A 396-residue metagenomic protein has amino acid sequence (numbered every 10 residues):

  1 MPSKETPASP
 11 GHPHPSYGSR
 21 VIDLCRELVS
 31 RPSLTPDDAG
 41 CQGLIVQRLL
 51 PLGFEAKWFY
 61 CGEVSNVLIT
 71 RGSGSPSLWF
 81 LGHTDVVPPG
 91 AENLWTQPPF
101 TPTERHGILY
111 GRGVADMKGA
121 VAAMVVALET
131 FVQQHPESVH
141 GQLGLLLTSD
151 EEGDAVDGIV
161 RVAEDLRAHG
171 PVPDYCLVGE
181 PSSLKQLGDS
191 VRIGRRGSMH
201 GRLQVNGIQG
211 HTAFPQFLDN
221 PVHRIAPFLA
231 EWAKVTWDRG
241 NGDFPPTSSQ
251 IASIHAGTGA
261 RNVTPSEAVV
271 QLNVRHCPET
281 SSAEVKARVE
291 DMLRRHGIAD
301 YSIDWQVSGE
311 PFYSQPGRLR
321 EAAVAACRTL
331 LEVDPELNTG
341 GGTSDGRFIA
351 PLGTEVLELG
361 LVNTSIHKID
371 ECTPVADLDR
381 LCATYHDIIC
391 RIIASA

Functional and structural regions predicted by a protein language model:
P2-E5, F59, P181-K185, I193 (+1 more regions): Metal-dependent amide/peptide-bond hydrolase catalytic core, centered on the "pita-bread" metallohydrolase fold
P2-V114, Q133-H140, G346: Acidic/His- and Gly-rich active-site-bordering loop/insert found across diverse amide/peptide-bond hydrolases
D23, G141, P171-V172, S266 (+1 more regions): Structured loop/turn residues at beta-strand edges in well-structured enzyme cores
R31, T35-P36, P88, E152-G153 (+2 more regions): Short, small-residue-enriched loops and turns at beta-alpha junctions that line or gate enzyme active sites
L52, Q134-V139, A168-P171, R295-I298 (+1 more regions): Short helix-capping segments at alpha-helix termini
K57, L78-F80, L146, L177 (+1 more regions): Hydrophobic/aromatic beta-strand patches that form the interior of the parallel beta-sheet core in alpha/beta enzyme
A115, G119-A230, K234, D370-R380: Fold-level recognition of mixed alpha/beta catalytic cores in primary-metabolism enzymes, strongest
